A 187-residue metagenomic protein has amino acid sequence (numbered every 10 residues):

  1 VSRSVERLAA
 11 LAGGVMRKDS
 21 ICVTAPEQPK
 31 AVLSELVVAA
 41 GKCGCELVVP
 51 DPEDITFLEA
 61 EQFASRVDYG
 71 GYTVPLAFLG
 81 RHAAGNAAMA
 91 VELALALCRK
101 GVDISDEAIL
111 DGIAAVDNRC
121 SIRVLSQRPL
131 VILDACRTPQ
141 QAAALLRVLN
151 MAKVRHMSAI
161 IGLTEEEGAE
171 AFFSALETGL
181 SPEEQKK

Functional and structural regions predicted by a protein language model:
V1-T73, A87, V91-E107: Acidic, Mg2+-coordinating active-site environments of NTP-dependent enzymes
R7, G71-E184: Nucleotide phosphate-binding/pyrophosphate-handling subdomain across enzymes that bind or process nucleotide phosphates
P29-S34, E166-A171, K187: Short, charged/polar "capping" segments at the starts of alpha-helices and the immediately preceding loops
K42-V49, T178-K186: Structural alpha-beta junctions
